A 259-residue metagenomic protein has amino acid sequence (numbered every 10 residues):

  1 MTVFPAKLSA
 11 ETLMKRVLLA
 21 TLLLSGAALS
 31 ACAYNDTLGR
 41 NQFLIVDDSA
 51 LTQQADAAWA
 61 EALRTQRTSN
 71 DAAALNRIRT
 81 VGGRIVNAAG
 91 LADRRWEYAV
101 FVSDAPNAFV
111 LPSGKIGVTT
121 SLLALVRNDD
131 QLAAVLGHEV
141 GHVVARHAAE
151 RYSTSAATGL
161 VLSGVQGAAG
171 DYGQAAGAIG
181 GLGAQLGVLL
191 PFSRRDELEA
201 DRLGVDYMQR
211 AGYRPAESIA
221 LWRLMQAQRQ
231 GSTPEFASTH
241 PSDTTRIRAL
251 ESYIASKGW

Functional and structural regions predicted by a protein language model:
M1-C32: Sec-dependent bacterial lipoprotein signal peptides
K15-T21, C32-W259: A Zn2+-metalloprotease active-site environment signal
